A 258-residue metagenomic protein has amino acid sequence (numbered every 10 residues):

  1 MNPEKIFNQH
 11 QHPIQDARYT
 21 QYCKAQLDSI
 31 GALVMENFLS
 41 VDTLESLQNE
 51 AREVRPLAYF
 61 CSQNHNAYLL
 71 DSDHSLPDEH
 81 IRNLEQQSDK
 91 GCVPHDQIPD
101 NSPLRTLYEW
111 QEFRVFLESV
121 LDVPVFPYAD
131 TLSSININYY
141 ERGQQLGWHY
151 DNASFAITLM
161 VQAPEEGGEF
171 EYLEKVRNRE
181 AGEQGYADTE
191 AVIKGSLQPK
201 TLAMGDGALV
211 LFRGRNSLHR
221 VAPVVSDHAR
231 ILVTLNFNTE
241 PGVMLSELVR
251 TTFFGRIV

Functional and structural regions predicted by a protein language model:
M1-E79, Q111, R256-V258: N-terminal auxiliary "cap/dimerization" subdomain that precedes the catalytic jelly-roll/cupin core of mononuclear
M1-Y22, F170-V258: Conserved double-stranded beta-helix
T20, W110-R114, S154, G214: A structural signal for well-ordered alpha-helical scaffolds and beta->alpha junctions
M35, F155-I157, V233: Hydrophobic residues positioned within well-ordered beta-strands of beta-sheet architectures
L39, V161, F237-T239: Short beta-strand segments enriched in hydrophobic/aromatic residues within well-folded beta-rich domains
V54-L57, P164, E240: Phosphate/oxyanion-binding loops and surfaces in catalytic or ligand/nucleic-acid-binding neighborhoods
D71-F116, V120: Hydrophobic alpha-helical segments and helix pairs
D96-R105, R114-L132, N136-L209, V243: Catalytic core of non-heme Fe(II) oxygenases with the double-stranded beta-helix
